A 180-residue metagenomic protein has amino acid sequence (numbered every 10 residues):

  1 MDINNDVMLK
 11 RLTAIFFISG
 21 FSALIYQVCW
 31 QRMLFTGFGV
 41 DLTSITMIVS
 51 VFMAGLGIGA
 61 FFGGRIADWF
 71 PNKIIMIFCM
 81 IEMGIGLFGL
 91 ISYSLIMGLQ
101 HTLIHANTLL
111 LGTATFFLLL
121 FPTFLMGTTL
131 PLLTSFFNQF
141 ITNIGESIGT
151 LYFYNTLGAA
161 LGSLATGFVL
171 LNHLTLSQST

Functional and structural regions predicted by a protein language model:
M1-T180: Alpha-helical transmembrane segments of multi-pass membrane proteins
